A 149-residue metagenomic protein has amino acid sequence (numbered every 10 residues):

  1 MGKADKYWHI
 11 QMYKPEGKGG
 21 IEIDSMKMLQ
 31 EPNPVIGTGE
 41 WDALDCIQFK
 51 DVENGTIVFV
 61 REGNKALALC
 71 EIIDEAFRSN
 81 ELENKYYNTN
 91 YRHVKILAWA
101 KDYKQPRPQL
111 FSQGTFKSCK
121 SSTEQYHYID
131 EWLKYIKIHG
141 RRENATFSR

Functional and structural regions predicted by a protein language model:
M1-K50, A98-D102, T123-Q125, E131 (+1 more regions): Compositionally biased, charged N-terminal/linker segments
I10, C70-E71: GIY-YIG nuclease signature motif recognition
Y13-P15, R61-K65: Short, flexible beta-strand-to-coil junctions
I36-G37, F59, L67: Hydrophobic beta-strand signal
I47-R61: Short coil-to-beta transition motif at edge beta-strands of beta-rich domains
K65, E71-K134: Aromatic- and Lys/Arg-enriched surface recognition patch
